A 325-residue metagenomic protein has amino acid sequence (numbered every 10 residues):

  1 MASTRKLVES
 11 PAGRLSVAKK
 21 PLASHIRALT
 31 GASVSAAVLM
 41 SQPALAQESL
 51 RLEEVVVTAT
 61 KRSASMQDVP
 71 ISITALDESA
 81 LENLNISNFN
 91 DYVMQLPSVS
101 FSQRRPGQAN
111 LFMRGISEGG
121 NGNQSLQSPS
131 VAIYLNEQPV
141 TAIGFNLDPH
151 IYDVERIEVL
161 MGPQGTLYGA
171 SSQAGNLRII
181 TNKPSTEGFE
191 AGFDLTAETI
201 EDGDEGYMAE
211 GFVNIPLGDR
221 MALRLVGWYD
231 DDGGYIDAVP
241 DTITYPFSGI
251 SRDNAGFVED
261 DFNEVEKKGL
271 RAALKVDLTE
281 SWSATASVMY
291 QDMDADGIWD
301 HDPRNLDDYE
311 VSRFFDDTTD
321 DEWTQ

Functional and structural regions predicted by a protein language model:
M1-Q95, N214, E280, A284: N-terminal Sec signal peptide and the immediately downstream disordered periplasmic leader that contains the TonB box
S65, A109, P129-V131, E187-A191 (+3 more regions): Outer-envelope beta-barrel architecture signal
I73, L81, V93, I157-G162 (+2 more regions): Non-catalytic regulatory/gating segments with a bias toward low-complexity or hydrophobic composition
F89, N110-F112, Y134, L147 (+3 more regions): N-terminal periplasmic accessory domains that precede and gate Gram-negative outer-membrane beta-barrel machines
N90, M94-Q138: Extracytoplasmic beta-strand/coil segments of soluble accessory domains associated with Gram-negative outer-membrane
N123-Q124, S130-V131, N136-P163, A209-G211: Short acidic/polar hinge/loop motifs at secondary-structure boundaries that mediate gating or recognition
E201-D296: Transmembrane beta-barrel wall of Gram-negative outer-membrane proteins
S283-W323: Flexible loop and strand-edge segments within Gram-negative outer membrane beta-barrel domains
